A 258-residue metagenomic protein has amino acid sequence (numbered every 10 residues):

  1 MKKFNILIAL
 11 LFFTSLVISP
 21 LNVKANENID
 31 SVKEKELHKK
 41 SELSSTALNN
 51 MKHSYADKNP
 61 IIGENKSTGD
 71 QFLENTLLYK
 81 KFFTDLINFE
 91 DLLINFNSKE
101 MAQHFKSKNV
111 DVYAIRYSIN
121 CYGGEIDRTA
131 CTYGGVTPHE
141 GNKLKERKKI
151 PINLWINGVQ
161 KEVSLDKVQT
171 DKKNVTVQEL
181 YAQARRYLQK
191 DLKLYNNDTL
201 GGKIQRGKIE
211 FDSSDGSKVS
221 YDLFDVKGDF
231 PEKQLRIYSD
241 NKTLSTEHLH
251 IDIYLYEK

Functional and structural regions predicted by a protein language model:
M1-I29: Sec-dependent N-terminal signal peptides of Gram-positive bacterial secreted proteins and lipoproteins
P20, S213-S214, Y254-K258: Short, flexible beta-strand-to-coil junctions
N22-V110: N-terminal, intrinsically disordered, polar/charged segments of Gram-positive cell-envelope systems that serve as
E64-A102, I150-V219: Mature extracytoplasmic domains of secretory-pathway proteins
L93-I94, K99-E125, T129-A130, T137 (+1 more regions): Extended, non-transmembrane interaction/recognition domains
A114, K208-E210, H250-D252: Ordered hydrophobic segments in well-structured contexts
I126-V168: Surface-exposed beta-loop interaction hotspot
F224-K258: Proteolytic cleavage junctions
